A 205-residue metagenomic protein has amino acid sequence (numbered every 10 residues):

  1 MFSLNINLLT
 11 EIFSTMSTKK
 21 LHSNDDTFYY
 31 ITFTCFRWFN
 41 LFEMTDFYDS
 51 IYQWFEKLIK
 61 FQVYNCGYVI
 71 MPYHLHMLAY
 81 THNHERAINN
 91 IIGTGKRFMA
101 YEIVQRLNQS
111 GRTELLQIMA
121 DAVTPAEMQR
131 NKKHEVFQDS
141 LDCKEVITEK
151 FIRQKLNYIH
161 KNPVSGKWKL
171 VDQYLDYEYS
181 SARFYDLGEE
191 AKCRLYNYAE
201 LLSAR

Functional and structural regions predicted by a protein language model:
M1-R205: Short catalytic/metal-binding and nucleic-acid-binding patches
